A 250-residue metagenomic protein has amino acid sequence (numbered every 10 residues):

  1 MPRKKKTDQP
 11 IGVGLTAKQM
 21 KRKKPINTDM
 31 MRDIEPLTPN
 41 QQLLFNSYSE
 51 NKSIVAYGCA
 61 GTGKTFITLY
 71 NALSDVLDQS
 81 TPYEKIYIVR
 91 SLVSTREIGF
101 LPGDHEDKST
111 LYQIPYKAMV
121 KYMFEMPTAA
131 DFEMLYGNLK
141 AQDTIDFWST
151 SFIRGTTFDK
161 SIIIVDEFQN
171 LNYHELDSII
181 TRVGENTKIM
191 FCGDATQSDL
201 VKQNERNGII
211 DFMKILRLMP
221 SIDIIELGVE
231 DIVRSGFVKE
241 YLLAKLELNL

Functional and structural regions predicted by a protein language model:
M1-K23: Interdomain "pre-motor" coupling segment immediately N-terminal to P-loop NTPase/helicase cores
I34-N51: Pre-Walker A adenine-sensing motif
V55-C59, T65-Y136, L200-L218: Conserved P-loop
G61-T62, S91-R96, I153-R154, N170 (+4 more regions): Conserved nucleotide-binding/hydrolysis micro-motifs of P-loop NTPases
D78-T81, R154-T157, L171, T181-M190 (+2 more regions): Conserved catalytic network of the ASCE P-loop NTPase/AAA+ motor domain
I88, I164, K188-D194: Structural recognition of the conserved hydrophobic beta-strand(s) that form the central parallel beta-sheet of P-loop
A141-S178: Conserved RecA-like ASCE ATPase "motif II neighborhood" in helicase/translocase motors
F212-L250: Conserved coupling/interface region of RecA-like P-loop/ASCE motor cores
